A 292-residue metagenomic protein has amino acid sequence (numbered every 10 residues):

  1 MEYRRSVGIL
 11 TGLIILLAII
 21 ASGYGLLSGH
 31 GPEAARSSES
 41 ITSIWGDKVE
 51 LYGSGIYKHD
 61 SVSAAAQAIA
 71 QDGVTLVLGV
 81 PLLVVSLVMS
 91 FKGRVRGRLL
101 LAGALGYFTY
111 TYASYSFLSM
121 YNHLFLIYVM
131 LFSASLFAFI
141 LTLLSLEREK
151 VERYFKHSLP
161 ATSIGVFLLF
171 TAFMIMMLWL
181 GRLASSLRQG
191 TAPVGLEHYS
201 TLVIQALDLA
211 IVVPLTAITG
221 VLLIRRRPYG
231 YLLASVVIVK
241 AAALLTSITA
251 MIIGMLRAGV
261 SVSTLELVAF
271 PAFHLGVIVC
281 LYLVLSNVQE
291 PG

Functional and structural regions predicted by a protein language model:
M1-K48: N-terminal signal-anchor module of multipass membrane proteins
L10-A21, Y107-Y110, M130-E147, S158-A184 (+3 more regions): Alpha-helical transmembrane segments of multi-pass integral membrane proteins
I15-L16, I20, A206-G292: C-terminal transmembrane-bundle signature of multipass membrane proteins, characterized by strong activation on
S37-S38, A65-D72, A192-L215: A loop-to-helix transmembrane entry motif
W45-V62, M174-I204: Membrane-helix boundary elements
H59-G79, L244: Individual transmembrane alpha-helix segments
S86-L141, K156: Membrane-interface helix-loop-helix junctions at boundaries between adjacent transmembrane segments
H123-F170, R257-G292: Alpha-helical transmembrane segments and their immediate juxtamembrane flanks in integral membrane proteins
